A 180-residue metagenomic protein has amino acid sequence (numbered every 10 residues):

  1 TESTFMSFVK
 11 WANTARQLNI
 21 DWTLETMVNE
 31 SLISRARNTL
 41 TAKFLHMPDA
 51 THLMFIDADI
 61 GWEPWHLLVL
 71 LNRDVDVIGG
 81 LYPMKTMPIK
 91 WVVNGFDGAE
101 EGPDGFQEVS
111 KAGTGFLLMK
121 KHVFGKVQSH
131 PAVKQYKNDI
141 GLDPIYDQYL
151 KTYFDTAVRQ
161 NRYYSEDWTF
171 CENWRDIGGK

Functional and structural regions predicted by a protein language model:
E2-T51: Active-site-proximal specificity loops/subdomain of glycosyltransferases
R16, L71, W174-R175: Anion (oxyanion) recognition and catalysis
D21, D59, D76, K180: Residue-level detector of anion-binding/catalytic polar loops
T41, E63-D155: Conserved catalytic core of nucleotide-sugar-dependent glycosyltransferases
P48-G61: Short beta-strand-to-loop acidic/aromatic patch adjacent to the donor-nucleotide binding site
L118, C171, K180: Conserved active-site beta-strand element of glycosyltransferases/polysaccharide synthases
T156-S165: Active-site neighborhoods of divalent-metal-dependent phosphate/nucleic-acid chemistry enzymes
E166, F170-N173: Short active-site alpha-helical segment characteristic of glycosyltransferases and processive polysaccharide synthases
